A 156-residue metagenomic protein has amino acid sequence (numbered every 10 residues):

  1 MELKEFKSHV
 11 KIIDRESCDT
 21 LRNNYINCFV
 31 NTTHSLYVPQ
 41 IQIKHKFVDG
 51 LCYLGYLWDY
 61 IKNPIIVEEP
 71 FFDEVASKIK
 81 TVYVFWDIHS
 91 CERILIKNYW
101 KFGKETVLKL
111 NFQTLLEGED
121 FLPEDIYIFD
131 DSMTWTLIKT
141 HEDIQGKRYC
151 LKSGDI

Functional and structural regions predicted by a protein language model:
M1-I156: Structured alpha/beta or helical-core interaction and ligand-binding surfaces enriched in interleaved
